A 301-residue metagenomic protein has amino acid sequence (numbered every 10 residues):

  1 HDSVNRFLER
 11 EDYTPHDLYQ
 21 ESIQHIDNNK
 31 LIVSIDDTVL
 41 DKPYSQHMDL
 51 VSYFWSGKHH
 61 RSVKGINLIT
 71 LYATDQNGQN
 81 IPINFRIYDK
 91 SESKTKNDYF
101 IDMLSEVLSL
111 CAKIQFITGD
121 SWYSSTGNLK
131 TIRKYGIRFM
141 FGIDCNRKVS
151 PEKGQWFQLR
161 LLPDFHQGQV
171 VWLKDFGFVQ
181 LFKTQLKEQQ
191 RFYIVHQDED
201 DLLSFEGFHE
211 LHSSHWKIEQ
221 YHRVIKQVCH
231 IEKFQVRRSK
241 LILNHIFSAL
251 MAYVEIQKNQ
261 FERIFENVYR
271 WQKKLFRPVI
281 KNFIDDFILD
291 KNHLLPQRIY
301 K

Functional and structural regions predicted by a protein language model:
H1-R6: Short, basic interhelical loop/turn and adjoining N-cap of the next helix at nucleic-acid- or acidic-partner-contacting
E9-N77: Active-site-proximal, Lys/Arg-enriched surface segment that forms a nucleic-acid-binding/basic interface patch
Y44-Q46, Q76-K301: Single, function-defining residue in the core of a domain
